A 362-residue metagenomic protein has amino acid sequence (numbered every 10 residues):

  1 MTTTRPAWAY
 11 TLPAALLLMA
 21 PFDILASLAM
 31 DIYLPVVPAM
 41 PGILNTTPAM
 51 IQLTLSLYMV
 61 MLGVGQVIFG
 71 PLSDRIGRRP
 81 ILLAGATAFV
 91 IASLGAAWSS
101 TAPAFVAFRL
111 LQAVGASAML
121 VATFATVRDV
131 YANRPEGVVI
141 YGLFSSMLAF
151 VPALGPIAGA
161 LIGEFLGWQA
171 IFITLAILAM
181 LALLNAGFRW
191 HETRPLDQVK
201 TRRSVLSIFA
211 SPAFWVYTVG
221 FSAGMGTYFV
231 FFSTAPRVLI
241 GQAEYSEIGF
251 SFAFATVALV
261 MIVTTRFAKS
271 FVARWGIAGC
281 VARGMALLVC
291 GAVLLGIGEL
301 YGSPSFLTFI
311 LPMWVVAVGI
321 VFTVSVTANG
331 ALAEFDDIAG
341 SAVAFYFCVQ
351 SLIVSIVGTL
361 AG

Functional and structural regions predicted by a protein language model:
T2-A9, H191-T218: Juxtamembrane intracellular "pre-TM" segments in multi-pass secondary transporters
V64-P103: Conserved MFS/SLC helix-loop-helix module at the cytosolic interface between two early adjacent transmembrane helices
Q66-G77, T264-A278: Helix-to-loop junctions at the C-terminal end of transmembrane segments in multipass secondary transporters
A88-G95, P103-Q112, L307-M313: Paired small-residue
A104, G142-F188: Helix-loop-helix hairpin linking two adjacent transmembrane segments in secondary transporters
F108-F150: Cytoplasmic helix-loop-helix junction between adjacent transmembrane helices in 12-TM secondary transporters
G279-V326: C-terminal transmembrane helical hairpin of 12-TM major facilitator-type secondary transporters
G330-G362: A late C-terminal transmembrane helix in Major Facilitator Superfamily
